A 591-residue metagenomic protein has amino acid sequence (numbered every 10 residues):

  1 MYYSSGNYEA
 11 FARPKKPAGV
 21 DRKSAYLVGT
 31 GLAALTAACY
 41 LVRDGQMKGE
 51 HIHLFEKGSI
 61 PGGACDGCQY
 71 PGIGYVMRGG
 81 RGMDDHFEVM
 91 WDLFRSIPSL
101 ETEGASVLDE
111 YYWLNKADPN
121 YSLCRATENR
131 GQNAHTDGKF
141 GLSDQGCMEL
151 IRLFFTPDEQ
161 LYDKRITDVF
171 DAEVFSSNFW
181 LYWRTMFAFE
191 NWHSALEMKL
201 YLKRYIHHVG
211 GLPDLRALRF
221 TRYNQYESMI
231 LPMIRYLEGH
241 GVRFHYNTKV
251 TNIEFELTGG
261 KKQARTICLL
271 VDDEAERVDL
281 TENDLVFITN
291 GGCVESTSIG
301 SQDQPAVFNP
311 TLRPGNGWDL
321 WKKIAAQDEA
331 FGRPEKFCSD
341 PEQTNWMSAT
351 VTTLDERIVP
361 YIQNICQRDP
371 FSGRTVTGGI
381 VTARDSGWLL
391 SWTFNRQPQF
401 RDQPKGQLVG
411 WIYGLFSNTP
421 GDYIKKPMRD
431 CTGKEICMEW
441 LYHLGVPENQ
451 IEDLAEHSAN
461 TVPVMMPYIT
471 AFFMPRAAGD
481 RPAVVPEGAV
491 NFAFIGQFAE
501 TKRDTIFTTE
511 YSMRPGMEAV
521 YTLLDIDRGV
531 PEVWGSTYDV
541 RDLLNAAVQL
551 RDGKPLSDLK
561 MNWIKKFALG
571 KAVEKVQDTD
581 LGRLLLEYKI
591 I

Functional and structural regions predicted by a protein language model:
M1-A25, R43-H51, L550-I591: Extreme N-terminal leader/targeting segments of oxidoreductases
G29-L32: Glycine-rich Rossmann-fold phosphate-binding loop(s) that bind the pyrophosphate of adenine dinucleotide cofactors
A37-E50, Y236, H240: A short, Lys/Arg-enriched amphipathic alpha-helix followed by its capping loop at the start of a domain
V42-Q69: Glycine-rich FAD pyrophosphate-binding loop
G72-W113: Conserved FAD-binding subdomain of flavin-dependent enzymes
L100-H207, R219-F220: Rossmann-like flavin
K203-L285, N290-G291, D303-Q304, N309-W318: Helical element adjacent to the flavin cofactor pocket in flavoenzyme catalytic cores
H207-T221, N283-L285, N290-P515, Y521-G535: C-terminal segments that line or cap access tunnels to active or ligand-binding sites in enzymes and enzyme-associated
